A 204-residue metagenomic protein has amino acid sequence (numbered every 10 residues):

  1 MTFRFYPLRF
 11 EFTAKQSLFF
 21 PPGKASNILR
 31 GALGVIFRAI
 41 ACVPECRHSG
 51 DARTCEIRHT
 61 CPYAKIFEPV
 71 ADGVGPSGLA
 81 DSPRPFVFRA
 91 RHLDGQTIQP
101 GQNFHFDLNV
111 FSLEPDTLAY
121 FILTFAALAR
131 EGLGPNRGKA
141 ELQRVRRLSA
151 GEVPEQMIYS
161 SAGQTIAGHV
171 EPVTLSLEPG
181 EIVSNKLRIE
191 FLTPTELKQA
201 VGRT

Functional and structural regions predicted by a protein language model:
M1-T204: RNA-interacting cores
